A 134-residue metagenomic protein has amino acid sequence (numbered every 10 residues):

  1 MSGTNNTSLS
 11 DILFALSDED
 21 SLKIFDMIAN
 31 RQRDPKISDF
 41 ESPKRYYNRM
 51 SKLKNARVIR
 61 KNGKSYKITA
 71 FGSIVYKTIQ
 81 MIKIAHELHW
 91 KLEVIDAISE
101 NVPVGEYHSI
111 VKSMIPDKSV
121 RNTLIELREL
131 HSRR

Functional and structural regions predicted by a protein language model:
M1-S8, E126-E129: Linker/hinge segments immediately adjacent to helix-turn-helix/homeobox DNA-binding domains
M1-T4, I24, R49, G72 (+2 more regions): Secretory targeting signatures
N6-D20, K64-I84: Short, cationic-aromatic polyanion-contact patches
A15-D18, M27-Q32, N62: Short helix-capping/hinge SLiMs at alpha-helix to coil transitions
K23-F40: Short acidic, hydrophobic short linear motifs in intrinsically disordered regions
D39-N55, R60-K61: Short amphipathic alpha-helical interaction segments
S73-N101: Short, amphipathic alpha-helical interaction segments positioned at domain boundaries
K91-R134: Exposed, interaction-prone assembly regions rather than primary DNA-binding/catalytic cores
